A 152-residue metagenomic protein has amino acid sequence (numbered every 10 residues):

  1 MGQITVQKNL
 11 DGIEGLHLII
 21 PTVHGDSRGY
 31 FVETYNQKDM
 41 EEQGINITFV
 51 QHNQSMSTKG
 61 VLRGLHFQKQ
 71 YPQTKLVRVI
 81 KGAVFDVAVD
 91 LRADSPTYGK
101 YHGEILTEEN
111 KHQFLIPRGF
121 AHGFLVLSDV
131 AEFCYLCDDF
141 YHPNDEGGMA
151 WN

Functional and structural regions predicted by a protein language model:
M1-H112, S128-V130, C137-N152: Non-catalytic, conserved peripheral segments adjacent to functional cores
G123: Short alpha-helical functional segments enriched in proximate histidine and acidic residues
